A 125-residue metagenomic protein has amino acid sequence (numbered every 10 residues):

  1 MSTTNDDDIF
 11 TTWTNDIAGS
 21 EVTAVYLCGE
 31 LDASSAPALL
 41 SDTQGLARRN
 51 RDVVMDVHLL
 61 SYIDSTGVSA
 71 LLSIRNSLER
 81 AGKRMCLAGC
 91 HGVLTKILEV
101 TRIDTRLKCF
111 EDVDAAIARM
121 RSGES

Functional and structural regions predicted by a protein language model:
M1-S2, S125: Actinobacteria-biased recognition of intrinsically disordered, low-complexity terminal regions
S2-S41: STAS-typified acidic loop motif
T12-V25, I74, L78-R84, M120: Solvent-exposed, well-ordered amphipathic alpha-helical segments that flank/support binding or catalytic loops
W13-A18, L31, G45-R48, T66-S69 (+1 more regions): A broad, low-specificity signal for short, low-complexity segments enriched in glycine/proline and polar/charged
Y26, C109-E111: Structural signal for conserved beta-strand scaffold positions within catalytic alpha/beta enzyme cores
A33-L107: Amphipathic alpha-helical interaction surfaces in cytosolic regulatory modules
D112-S125: A charged, well-structured terminal subsegment
